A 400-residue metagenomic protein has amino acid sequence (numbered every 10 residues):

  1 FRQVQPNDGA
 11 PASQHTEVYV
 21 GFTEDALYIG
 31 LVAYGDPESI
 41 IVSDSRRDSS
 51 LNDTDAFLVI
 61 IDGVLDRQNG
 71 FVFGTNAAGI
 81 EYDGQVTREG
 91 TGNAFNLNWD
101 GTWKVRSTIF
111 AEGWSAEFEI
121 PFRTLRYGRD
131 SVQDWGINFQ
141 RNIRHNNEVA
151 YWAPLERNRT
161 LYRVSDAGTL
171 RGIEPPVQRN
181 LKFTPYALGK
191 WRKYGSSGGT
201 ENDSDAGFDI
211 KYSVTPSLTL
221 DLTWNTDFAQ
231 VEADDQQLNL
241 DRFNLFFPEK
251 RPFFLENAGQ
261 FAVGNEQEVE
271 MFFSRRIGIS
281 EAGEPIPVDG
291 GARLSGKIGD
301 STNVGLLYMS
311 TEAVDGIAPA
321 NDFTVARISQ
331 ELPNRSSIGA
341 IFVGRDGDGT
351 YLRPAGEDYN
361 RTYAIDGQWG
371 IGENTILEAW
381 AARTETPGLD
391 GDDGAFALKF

Functional and structural regions predicted by a protein language model:
F1-E331, S336-A340: Structural preference for beta-rich elements and adjacent junctions enriched in aromatics
E201-D209, P287-G291, P319-R327, R335-I341 (+3 more regions): Transmembrane beta-barrel architecture of outer membranes
Q230-K250, F254-A258, A262-G264, F342-R361 (+1 more regions): Outer-membrane beta-barrel translocator/channel fold
